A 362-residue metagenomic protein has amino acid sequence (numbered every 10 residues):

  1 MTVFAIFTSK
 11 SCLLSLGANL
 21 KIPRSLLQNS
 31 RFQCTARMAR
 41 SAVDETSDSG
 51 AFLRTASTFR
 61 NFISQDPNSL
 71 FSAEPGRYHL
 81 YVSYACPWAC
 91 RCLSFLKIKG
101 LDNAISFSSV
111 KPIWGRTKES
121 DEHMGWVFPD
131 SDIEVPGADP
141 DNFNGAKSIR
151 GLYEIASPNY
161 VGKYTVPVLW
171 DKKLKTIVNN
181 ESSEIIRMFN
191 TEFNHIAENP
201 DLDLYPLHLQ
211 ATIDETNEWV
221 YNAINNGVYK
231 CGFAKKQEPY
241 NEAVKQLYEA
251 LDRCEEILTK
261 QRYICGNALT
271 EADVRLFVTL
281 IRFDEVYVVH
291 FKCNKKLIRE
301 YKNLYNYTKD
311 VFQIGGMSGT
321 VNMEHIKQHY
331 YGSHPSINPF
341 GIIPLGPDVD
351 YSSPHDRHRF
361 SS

Functional and structural regions predicted by a protein language model:
M1-S362: C-terminal alpha-helical interaction module
